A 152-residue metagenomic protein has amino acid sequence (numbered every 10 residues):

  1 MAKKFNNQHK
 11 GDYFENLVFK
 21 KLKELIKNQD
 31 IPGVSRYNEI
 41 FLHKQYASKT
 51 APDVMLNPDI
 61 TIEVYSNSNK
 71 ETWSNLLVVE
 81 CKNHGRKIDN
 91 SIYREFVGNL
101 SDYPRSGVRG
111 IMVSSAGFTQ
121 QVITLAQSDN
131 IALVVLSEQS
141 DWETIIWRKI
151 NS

Functional and structural regions predicted by a protein language model:
M1-S152: Mixed-charge (Asp/Glu-Lys/Arg
